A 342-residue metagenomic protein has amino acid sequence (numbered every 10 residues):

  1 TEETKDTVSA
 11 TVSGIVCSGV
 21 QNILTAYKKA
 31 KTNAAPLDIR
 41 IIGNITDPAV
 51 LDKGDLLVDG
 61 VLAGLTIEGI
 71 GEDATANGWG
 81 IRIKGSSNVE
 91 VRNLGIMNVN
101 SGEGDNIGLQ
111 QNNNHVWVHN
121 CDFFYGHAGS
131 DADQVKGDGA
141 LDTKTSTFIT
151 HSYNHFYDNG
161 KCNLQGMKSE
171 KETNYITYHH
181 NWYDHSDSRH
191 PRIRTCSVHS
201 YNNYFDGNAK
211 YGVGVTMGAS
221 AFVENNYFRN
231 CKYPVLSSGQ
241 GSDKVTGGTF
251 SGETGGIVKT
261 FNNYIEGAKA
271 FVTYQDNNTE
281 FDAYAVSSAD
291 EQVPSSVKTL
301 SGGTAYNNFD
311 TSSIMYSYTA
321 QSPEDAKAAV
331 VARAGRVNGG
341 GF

Functional and structural regions predicted by a protein language model:
T1-D38: Acidic Gly/Asp/Thr-rich repetitive segments characteristic of extracellular carbohydrate-active and adhesion proteins
T1-V12, D47-V50, L56, F342: Domain-scale selection of a single, long terminal region that carries the protein's primary operational module
V20-A34, P48-T66, A74-R92, N98-N113 (+1 more regions): Extracellular beta-strand-rich solenoid/capping regions of secreted or surface-exposed proteins that bind or remodel
I41-G43: Acidic, glycine-rich low-complexity segments
G54-G60, W79-G85, E103-N112, S130-D133 (+7 more regions): Glycine-rich beta-solenoid repeat tracts in large extracellular/virion proteins
A63-D73, S87-N98, N113-G129, G139-A140 (+5 more regions): Right-handed parallel beta-helix
Y201-N202, A209, V213-F342: Extracellular beta-rich repeat passengers
